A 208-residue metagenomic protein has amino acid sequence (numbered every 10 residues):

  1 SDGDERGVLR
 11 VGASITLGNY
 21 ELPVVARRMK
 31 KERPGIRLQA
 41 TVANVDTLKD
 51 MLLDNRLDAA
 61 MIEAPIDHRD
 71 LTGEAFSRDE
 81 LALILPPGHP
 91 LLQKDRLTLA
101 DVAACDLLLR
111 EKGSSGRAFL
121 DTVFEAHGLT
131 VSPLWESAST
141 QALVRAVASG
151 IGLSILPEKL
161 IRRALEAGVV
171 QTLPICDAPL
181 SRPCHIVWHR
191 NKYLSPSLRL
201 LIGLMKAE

Functional and structural regions predicted by a protein language model:
S1-D2: Alpha-helical linker/hinge and terminal dimerization helices associated with HTH transcriptional regulators
R6-R69, S137: Central regulatory/effector-binding core of bacterial HTH transcription factors
V8-G12, A60, I84, L108 (+2 more regions): Short, well-ordered beta-strand segments
E21, Q171-E208: A late-sequence structural motif
N44-K49, L53-L57, I62-E63, A118-L173: Hydrophobic hinge/microswitch elements
H68-L107: Flexible hinge/capping segments at coil-to-helix
T72-A82, A167-L180: Short beta-strand->loop
L91-L92, D106-H127, L194-L198, I202-G203 (+1 more regions): Secondary-structure junction motif
